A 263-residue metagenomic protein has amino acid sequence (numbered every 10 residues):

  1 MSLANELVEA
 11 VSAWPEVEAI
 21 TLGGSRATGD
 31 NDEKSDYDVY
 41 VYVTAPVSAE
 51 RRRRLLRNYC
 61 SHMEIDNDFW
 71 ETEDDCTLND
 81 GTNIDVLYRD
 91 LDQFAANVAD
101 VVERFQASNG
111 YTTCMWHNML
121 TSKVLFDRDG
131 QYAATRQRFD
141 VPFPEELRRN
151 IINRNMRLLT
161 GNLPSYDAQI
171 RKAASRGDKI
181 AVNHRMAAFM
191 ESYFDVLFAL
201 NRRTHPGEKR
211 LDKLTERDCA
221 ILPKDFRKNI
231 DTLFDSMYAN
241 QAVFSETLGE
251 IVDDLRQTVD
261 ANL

Functional and structural regions predicted by a protein language model:
M1-T21: Helical scaffold of the NTase/Pol beta-like nucleotidyltransferase catalytic core
N5-E9, S25-A27, E71: A generic local structural motif
L7-V8, R52-R54, L147-N150: A short alpha-helix capping/helix-coil boundary motif
G23-N58, E73-R89: Catalytic metal-binding acidic patch
A27-T28, L91-Q93, T204-H205: Short, solvent-exposed loop/turn segments at secondary-structure junctions
C60-A174: Conserved NTP/Mg2+-binding pocket subregion across the NTase superfamily
G130-L263: Conserved nucleotidyltransferase catalytic core and NTase-mimicking acidic/glycine-rich helix/loop elements in nucleic
